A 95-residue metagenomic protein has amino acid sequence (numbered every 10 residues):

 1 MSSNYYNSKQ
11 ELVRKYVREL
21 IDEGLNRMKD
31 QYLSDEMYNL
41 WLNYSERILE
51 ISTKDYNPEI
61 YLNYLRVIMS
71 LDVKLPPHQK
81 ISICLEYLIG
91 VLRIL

Functional and structural regions predicted by a protein language model:
S2-L95: Charged interaction/catalytic cores of defense and host-pathogen modules
